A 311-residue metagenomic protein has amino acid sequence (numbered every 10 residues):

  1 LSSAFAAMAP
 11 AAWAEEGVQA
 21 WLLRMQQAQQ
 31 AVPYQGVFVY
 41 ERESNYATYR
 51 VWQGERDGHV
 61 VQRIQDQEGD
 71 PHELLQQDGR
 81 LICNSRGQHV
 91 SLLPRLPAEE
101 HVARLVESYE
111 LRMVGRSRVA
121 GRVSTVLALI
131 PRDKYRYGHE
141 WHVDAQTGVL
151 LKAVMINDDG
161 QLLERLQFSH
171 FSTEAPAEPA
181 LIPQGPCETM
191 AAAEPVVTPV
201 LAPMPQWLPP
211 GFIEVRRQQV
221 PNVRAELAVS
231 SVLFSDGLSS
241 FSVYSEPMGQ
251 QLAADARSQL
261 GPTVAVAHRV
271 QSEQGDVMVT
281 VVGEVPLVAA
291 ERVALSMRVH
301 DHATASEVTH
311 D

Functional and structural regions predicted by a protein language model:
A4-H59, R104-S108, R116, A253-D311: N-terminal leader/targeting segments and the immediate start of mature chains
A31-V37, D57-R63, G121-A128, V149-K152 (+2 more regions): Short, hydrophobic/aromatic-rich segments at coil-to-beta transitions
E43-E100, K152-S169, T173: An acidic-aromatic
E55, L75-Q76, E140-K152, G249-L252: A short, surface-exposed beta-strand/turn
S91, E188-Q274, V285-V288, R292: Short, solvent-exposed recognition patches
S91-H139: Intrinsically disordered, low-complexity linker/loop segments enriched in Gly/Pro and charged/polar residues
A120-P186, Q259-L260: Gly/Pro-enriched, hydrophobic low-complexity segments that function as extracytoplasmic propeptides/linkers
E174-V200, A303-D311: Short, gly/Ser/Thr-rich active-site loops of penicillin-recognizing serine hydrolases
